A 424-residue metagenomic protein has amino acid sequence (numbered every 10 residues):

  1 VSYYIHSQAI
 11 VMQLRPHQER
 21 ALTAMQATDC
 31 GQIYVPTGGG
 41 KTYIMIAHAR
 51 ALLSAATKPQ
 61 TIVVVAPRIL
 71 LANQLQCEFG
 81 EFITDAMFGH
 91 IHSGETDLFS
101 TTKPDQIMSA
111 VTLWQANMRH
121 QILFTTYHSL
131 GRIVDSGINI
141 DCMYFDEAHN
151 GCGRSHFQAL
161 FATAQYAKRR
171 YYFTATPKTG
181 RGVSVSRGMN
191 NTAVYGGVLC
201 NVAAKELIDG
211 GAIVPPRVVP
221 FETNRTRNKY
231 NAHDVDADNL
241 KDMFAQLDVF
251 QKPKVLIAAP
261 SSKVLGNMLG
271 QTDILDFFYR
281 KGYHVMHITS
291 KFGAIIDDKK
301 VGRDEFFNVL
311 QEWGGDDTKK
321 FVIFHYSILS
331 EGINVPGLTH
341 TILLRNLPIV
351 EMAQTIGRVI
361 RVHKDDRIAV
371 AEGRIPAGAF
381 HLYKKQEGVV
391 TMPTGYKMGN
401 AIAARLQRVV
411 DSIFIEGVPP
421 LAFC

Functional and structural regions predicted by a protein language model:
S2-Y34: Conserved pre-motif I regulatory segment
T28-R50: Walker A/P-loop
T42-A47, P59-E81, P260-G266: Conserved Walker A/P-loop ATP-binding site and its immediately adjacent core in helicase/helicase-like ATPase domains
L70-P104: Conserved helix-turn-beta segment of the N-terminal RecA-like "Helicase ATP-binding" lobe in SF1/SF2 helicases
S109-L160, H325-S327: Conserved RecA-like ASCE ATPase "motif II neighborhood" in helicase/translocase motors
N150, F292-P420: Conserved RecA-like P-loop NTPase helicase motor core
N150-I213: Post-DEXD/H (motif II) to motif III coupling segment of the RecA-like Helicase ATP-binding lobe
G196-G266: Conserved interdomain linker/interface between the two RecA-like ATPase lobes of SF2 helicase motors
